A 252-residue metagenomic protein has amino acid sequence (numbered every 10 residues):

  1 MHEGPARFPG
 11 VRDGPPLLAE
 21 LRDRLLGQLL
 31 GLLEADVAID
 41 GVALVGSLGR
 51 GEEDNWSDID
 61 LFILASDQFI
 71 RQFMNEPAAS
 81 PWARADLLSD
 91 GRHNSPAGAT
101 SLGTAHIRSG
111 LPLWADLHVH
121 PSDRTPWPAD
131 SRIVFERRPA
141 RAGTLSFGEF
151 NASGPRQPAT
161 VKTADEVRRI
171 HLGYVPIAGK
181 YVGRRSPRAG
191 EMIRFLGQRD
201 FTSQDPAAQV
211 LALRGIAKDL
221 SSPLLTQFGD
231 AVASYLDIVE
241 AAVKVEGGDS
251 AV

Functional and structural regions predicted by a protein language model:
H2, R141-V252: Conserved nucleotidyltransferase catalytic core and NTase-mimicking acidic/glycine-rich helix/loop elements in nucleic
H2-E20, R24, I133-S146: Mobile, glycine- and charge-enriched loop segments and immediately flanking short secondary-structure elements within
H2-P9, G46-E53, L117-H120: Short N-terminal helix-initiation segments at or just after the protein's N-terminus
H2-R7, L25, V37, A79 (+1 more regions): Short amphipathic alpha-helical segments, especially helix-boundary/capping motifs
F8-G31, I63-L117: Metal-dependent nucleotidyltransferase catalytic core
G27-F69: Active-site nucleotide-donor binding segment shared across nucleotidyl transfer reactions
G51-E53, I70-F73, T125-P128: Short catalytic/ligand-binding loop motif for oxyanion handling, primarily in non-cytosolic enzymes, centered on
L111-A140: Acidic, glycine- and histidine-enriched catalytic cores of nucleic acid- and nucleotide-handling enzymes, centered on
